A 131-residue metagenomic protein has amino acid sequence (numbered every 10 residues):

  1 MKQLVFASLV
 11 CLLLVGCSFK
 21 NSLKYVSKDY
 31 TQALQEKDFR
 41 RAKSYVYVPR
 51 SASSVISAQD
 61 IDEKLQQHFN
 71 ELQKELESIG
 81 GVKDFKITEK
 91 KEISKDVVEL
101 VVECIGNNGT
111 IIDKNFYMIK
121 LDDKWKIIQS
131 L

Functional and structural regions predicted by a protein language model:
M1-L4, S8: Positively charged n-region of N-terminal signal peptides that target proteins for export
V15-G16: C-terminal motif of bacterial Sec signal peptides marking the signal peptidase cleavage site
N21-A33: Short, low-complexity, disordered segments immediately C-terminal to signal peptides in bacterial exported proteins
Y25, R40-K95: Short solvent-exposed beta->alpha transition segments
Y30, L34-A42: Short helix-adjacent coil turns
I79-L131: Exposed beta-sheet edge and beta->alpha loop/turn motif
